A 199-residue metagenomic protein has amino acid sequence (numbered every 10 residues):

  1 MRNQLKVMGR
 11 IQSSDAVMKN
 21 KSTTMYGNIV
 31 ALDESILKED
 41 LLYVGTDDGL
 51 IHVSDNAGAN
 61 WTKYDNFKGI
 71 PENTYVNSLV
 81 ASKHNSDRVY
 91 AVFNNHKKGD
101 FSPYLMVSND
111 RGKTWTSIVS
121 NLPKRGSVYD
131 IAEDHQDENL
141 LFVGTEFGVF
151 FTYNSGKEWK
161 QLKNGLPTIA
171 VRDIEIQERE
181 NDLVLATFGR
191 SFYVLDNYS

Functional and structural regions predicted by a protein language model:
M1-S199: Beta-propeller blade termini and top-face loops
